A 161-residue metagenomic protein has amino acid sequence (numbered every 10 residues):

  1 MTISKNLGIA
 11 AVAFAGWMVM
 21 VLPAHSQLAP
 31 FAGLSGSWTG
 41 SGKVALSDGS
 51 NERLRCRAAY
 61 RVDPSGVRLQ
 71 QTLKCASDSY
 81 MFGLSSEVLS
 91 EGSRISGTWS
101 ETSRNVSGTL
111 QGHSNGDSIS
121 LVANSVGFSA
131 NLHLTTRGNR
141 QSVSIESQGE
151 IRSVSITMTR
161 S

Functional and structural regions predicted by a protein language model:
M1, M18-M20, M81, M158: Detector for methionine-enriched segments
M1-A11: Bacterial N-terminal signal peptides that target proteins for export
A10-P23: Bacterial N-terminal signal peptides
V19, N139-Q141: Generic hydrophobic, helix-prone segments enriched in Leu/Val/Ile
Q27-R137, S144-S161: Central antiparallel beta-sheet cores of small beta-barrel/beta-sandwich binding domains
